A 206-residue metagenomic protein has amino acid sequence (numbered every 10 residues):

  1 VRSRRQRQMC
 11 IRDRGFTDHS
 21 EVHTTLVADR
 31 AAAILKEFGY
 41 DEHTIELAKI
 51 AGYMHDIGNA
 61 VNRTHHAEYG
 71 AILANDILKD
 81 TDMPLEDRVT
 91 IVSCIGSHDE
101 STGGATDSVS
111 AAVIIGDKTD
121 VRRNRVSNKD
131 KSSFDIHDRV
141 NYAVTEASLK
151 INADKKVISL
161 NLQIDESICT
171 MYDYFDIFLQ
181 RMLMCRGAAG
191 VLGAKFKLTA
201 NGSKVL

Functional and structural regions predicted by a protein language model:
V1-S3, R7-I11: Single conserved hydrophobic/aromatic residue that forms the stacking wall/gate of nucleotide- or nucleobase-binding
R12-T17, I168: Short hinge/gating elements
G15-F38: N-terminal low-complexity, intrinsically disordered segments
F16-H19, G104, I177: Non-transmembrane, amphipathic alpha-helical segments
V22-H23, K36-I151: Divalent metal-dependent catalytic cores for phosphoryl transfer on phosphate-bearing substrates
A28-A32, A71, N75, R186: Predominant activation on well-ordered alpha-helical scaffold segments within soluble catalytic domains
D120-L206: Terminal helices and disordered tails flanking the catalytic cores of nucleotide-processing hydrolases
